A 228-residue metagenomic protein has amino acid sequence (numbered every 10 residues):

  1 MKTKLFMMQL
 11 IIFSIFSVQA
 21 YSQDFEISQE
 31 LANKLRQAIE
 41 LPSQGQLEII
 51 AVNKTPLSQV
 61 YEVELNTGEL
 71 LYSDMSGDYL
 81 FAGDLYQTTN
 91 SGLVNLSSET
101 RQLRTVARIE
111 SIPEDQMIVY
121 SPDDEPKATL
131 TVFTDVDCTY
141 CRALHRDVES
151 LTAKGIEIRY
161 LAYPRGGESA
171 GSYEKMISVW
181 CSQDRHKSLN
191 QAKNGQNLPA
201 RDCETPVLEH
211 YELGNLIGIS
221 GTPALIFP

Functional and structural regions predicted by a protein language model:
M1-M8: Bacterial N-terminal signal peptides that target proteins for export
M8-S17: Bacterial N-terminal signal peptides
A20-A107: N-terminal targeting signals for export/organelle localization
I50, S58-E64, E69-Y72, S76-L93 (+1 more regions): Thiol/selenol-based redox catalytic cores and closely related redox-interacting motifs
I109-A128: A short beta-strand-turn-helix
D123-T139, I158: Short active-site neighborhood of thiol/selenol oxidoreductases, capturing the structured segment around
T134, R142-A153: Typically the conserved alpha-helix immediately C-terminal to a functionally engaged Cys/Sec in thioredoxin-like
V136-A143, S220, A224: C-type cytochrome heme c attachment motif
